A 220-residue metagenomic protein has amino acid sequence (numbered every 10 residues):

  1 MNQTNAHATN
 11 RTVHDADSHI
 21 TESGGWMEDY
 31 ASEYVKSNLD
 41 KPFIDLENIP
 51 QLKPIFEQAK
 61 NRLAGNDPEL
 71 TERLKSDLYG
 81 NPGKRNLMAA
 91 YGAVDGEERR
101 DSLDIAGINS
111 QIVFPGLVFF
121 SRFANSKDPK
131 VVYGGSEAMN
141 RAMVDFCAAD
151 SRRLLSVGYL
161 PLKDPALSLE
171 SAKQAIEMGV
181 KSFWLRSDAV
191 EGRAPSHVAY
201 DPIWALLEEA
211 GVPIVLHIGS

Functional and structural regions predicted by a protein language model:
M1-S220: Helix-coil boundary/capping segments in enzymes
